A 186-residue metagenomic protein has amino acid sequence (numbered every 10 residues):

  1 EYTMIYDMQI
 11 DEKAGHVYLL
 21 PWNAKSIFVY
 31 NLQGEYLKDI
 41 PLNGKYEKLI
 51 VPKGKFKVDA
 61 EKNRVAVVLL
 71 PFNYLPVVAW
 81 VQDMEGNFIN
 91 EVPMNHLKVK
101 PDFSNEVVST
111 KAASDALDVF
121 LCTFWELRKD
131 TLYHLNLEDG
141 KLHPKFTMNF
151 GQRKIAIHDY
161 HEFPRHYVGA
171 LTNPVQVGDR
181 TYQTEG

Functional and structural regions predicted by a protein language model:
E1-G186: Eukaryotic scaffold repeat domains enriched in small/polar residues
